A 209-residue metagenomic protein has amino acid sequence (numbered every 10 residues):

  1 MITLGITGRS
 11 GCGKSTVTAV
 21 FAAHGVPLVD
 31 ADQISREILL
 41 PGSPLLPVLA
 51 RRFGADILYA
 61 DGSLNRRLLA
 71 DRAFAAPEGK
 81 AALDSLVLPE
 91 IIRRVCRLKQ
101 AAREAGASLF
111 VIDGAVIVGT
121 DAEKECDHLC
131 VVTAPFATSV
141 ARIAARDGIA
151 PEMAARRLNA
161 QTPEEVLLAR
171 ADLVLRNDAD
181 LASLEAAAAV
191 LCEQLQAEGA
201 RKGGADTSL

Functional and structural regions predicted by a protein language model:
I6: Hydrophobic anchor at the beta1->P-loop junction of P-loop NTPases
R9, F21: P-loop (Walker A) phosphate-binding loop of NTP-binding proteins
C12: ATP-binding Walker
S15: Walker A/P-loop
Q33-S108: ATP-dependent small-molecule kinase phosphotransfer cores that center on conserved nucleotide phosphate-binding segments
R94-L98, K124-E125, A145, I149-R201 (+1 more regions): Small-molecule kinase domains that catalyze NTP-dependent phosphoryl transfer to phosphate-bearing small molecules
C96-A105, L109-A145: ATP-dependent NMP and nucleoside kinases share a basic, alpha-helical "lid"
